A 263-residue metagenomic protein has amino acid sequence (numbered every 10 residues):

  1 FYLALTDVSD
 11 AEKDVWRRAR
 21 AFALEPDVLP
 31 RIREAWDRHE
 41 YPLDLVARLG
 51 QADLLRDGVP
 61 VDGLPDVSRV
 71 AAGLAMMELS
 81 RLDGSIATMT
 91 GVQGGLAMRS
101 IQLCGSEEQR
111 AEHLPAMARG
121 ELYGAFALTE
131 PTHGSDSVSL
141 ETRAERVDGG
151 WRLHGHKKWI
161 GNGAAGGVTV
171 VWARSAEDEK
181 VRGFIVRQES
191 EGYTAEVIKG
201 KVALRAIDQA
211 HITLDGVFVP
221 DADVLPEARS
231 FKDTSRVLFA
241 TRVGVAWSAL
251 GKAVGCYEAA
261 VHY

Functional and structural regions predicted by a protein language model:
F1-G91, E112, A116-R119: Amphipathic, small/basic residue-rich leader segments at the start of a protein or domain
L5-V8, V15, A195-Y263: Glycine-rich beta->alpha junctions and the first turn(s) of the following alpha-helix
T88-E108, G134: N-terminal glycine-rich flavin-associated loop
G120-L128: A short, Trp-centered hydrophobic/proline-enriched beta-strand micro-motif
H133-D136, W151: Hydrophobic, small-residue-rich alpha-helical packing segments that form membrane-like cores
D136-V138, N162-G166, R205-I207: Short glycine/proline-enriched turns and hinge-like loops at secondary-structure junctions
T142-E145: A structural signal for short hydrophobic beta-strand segments in well-ordered beta-sheet cores
H156-A195: A short core secondary-structure module
